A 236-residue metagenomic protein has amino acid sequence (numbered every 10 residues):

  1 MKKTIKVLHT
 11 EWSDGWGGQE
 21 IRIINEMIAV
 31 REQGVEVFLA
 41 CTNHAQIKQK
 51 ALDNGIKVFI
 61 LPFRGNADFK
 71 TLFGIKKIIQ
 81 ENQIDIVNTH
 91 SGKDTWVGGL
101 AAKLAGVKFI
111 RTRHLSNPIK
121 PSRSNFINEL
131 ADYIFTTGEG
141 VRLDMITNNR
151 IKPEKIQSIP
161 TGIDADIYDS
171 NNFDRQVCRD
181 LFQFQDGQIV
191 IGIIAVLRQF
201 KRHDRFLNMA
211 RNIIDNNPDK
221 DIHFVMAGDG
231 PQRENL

Functional and structural regions predicted by a protein language model:
M1-L236: Membrane-interface segments of envelope glycosyltransferases acting on lipid-linked substrates or membrane lipids
